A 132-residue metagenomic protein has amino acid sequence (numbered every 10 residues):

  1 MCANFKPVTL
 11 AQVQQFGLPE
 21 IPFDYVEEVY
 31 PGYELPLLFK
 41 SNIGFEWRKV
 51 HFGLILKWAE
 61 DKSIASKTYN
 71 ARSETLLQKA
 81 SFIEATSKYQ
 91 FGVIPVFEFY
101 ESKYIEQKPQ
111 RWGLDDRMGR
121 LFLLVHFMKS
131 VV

Functional and structural regions predicted by a protein language model:
M1-V132: Short linear sequence motif anchored by a di-proline
